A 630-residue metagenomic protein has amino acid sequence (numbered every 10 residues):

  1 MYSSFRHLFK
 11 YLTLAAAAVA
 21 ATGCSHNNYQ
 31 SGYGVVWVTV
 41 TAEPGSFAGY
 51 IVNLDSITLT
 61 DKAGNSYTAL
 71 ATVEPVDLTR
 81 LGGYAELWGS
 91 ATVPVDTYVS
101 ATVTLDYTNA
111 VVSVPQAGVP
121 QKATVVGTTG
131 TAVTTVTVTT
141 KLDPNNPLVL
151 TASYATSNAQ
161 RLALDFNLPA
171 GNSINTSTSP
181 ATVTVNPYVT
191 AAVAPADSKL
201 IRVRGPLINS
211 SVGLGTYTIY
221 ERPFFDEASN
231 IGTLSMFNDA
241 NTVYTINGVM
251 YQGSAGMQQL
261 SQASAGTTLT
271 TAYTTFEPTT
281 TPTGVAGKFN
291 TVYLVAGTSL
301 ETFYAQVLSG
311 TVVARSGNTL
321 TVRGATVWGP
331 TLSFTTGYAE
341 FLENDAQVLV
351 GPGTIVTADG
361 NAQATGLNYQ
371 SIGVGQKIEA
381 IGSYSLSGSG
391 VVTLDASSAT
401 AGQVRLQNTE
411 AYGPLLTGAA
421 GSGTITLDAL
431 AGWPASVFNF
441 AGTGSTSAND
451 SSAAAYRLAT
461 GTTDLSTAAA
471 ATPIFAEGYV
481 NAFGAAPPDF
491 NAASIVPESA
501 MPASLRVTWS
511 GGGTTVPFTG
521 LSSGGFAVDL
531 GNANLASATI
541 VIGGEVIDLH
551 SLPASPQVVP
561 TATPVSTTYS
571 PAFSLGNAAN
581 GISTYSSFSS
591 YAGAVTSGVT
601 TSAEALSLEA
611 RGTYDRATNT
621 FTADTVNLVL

Functional and structural regions predicted by a protein language model:
Y2-T13: Bacterial N-terminal signal peptides that target proteins for export
A20-G23: C-terminal motif of bacterial Sec signal peptides marking the signal peptidase cleavage site
S25-E340, N344-S422, D428-G432, A453 (+2 more regions): A short, solvent-exposed, low-complexity linear motif enriched for acidic/polar residues with Pro/Gly/Ser/Thr
A435-S436: Short solvent-exposed coil/turn linkers within tandem alpha-helical repeat scaffolds
G444-S447, A453-Y456: Long, polar low-complexity intrinsically disordered regions
